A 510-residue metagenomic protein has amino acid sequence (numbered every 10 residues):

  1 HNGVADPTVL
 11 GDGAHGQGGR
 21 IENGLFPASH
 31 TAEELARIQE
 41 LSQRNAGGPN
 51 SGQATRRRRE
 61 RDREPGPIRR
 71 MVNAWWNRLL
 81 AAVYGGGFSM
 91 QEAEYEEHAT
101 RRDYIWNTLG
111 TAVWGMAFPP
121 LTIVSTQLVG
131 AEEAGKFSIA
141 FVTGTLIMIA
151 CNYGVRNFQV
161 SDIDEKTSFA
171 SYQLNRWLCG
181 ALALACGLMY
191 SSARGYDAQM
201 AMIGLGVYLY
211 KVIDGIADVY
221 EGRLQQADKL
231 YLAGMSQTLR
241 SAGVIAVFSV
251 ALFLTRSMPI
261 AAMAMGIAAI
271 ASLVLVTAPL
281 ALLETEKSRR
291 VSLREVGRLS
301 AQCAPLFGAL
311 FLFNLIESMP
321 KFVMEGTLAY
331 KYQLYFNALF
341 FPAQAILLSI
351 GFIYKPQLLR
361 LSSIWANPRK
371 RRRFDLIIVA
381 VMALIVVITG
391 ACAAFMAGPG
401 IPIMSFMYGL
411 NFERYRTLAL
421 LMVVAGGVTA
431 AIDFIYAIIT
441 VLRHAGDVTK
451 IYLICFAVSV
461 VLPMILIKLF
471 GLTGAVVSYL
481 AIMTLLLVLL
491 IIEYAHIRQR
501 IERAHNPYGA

Functional and structural regions predicted by a protein language model:
V72-G86, Y95-Y153, L184, I245 (+5 more regions): Signature of the first transmembrane helix
N77-T100, Y231-S236, M258-A264, V274-E317 (+2 more regions): Interhelical loop/hinge segments that connect adjacent transmembrane helices in multipass membrane
H98-G115, A140, I149-S192, A198 (+2 more regions): Membrane-water interface segments that mark the loop-to-transmembrane alpha-helix transition
D103-T122, L239-V244, I260-L280, S292-L359 (+2 more regions): Transmembrane helical elements of multi-pass membrane transporters/channels
F118, M148-T167, Q226, L339 (+2 more regions): Helix-loop junctions and terminal segments of transmembrane helices in multi-pass membrane transport/translocation
V129-K136, S191-V207, Y330-K331, M396-G427 (+1 more regions): Interfacial segments at transmembrane-helix termini and the short loops linking adjacent helices
N157-T167, V212-S236, V424-I451: Membrane-interface junctions at transmembrane-helix termini in multi-pass inner-membrane proteins
A201-Y208, G234-E284, F340, I454-V458 (+1 more regions): Hydrophobic alpha-helical transmembrane segments
